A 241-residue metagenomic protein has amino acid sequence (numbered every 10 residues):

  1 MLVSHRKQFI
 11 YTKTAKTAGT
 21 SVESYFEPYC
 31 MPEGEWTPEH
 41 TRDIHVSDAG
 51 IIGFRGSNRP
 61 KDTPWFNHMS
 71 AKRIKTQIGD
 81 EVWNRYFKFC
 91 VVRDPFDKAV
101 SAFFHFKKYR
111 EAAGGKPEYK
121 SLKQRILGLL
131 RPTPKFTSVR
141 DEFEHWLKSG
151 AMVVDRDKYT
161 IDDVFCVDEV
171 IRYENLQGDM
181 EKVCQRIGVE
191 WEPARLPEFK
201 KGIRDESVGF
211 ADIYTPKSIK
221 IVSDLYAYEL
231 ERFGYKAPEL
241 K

Functional and structural regions predicted by a protein language model:
M1-K241: Membrane-interface amphipathic segments in extracytoplasmic regions
